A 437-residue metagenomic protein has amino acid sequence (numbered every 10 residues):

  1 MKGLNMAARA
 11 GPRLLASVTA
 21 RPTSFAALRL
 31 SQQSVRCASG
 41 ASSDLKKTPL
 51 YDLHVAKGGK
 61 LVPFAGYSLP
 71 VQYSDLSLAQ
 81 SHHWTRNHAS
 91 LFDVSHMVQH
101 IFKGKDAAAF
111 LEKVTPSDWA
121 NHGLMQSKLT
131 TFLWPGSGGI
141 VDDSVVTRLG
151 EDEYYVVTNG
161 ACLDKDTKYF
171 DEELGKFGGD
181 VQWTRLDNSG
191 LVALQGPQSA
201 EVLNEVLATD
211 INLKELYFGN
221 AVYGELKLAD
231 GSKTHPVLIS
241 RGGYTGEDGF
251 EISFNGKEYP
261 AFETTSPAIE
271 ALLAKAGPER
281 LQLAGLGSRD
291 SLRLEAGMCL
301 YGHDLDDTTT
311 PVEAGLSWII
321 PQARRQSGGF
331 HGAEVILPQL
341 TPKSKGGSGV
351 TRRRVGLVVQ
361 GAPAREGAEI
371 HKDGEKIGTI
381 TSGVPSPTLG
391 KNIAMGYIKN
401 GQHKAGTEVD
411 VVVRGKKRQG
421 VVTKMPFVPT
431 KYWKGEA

Functional and structural regions predicted by a protein language model:
M1, R9, R13-S24, L28: Rossmann-like nucleotide/phosphate-binding core characteristic of flavoprotein oxidoreductases
G3-L15, C37-G59, P63, L69-Y73 (+1 more regions): Conserved, structured C-terminal
R9, F25-P135, G139: Acidic, proline/glycine-enriched N-terminal capping motif
R86, D143-S144, I239-S240: Short beta-strand/turn micro-motifs at beta-sheet edges
D93, D143, E251: Acidic active-site catalytic centers that drive phospho-/nucleotidyl reactions and related ester hydrolyses
S117-E173: Well-ordered mid-protein domain cores that form the structural environment of catalytic cofactors
